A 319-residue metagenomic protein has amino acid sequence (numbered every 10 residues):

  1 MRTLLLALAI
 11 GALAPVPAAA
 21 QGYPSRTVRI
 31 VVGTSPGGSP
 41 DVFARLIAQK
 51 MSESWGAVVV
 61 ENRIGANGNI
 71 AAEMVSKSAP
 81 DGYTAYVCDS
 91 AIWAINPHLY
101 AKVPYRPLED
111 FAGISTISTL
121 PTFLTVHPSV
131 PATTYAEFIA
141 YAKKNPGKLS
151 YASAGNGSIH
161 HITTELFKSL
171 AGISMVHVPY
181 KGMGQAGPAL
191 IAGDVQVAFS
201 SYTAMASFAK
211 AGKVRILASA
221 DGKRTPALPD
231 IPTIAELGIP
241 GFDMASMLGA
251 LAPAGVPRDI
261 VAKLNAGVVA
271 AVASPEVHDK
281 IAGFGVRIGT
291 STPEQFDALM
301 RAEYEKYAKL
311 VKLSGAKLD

Functional and structural regions predicted by a protein language model:
T3-P15: Bacterial N-terminal signal peptides
A20-E109, K148, N156, G172-V197 (+3 more regions): N-terminal (or domain-start) structured segment
S25-T27, L170-A171, K210, E236 (+1 more regions): An extracytoplasmic/periplasmic, membrane-proximal ligand-sensing/linker region
P36-G37, S90-A91, T119, H127-A132 (+5 more regions): Short coil/turn segments
V42, L46, I70, M74 (+13 more regions): Extracytoplasmic/secreted proteins, especially bacterial periplasmic and envelope-associated proteins
M74-Y83, H98-Q185, I234, M247-K280: Hinge/capping helix and adjacent helix->loop/strand transition within the periplasmic-binding protein
V87-I92, S153, M183, S200-M205 (+3 more regions): Beta->alpha turn/N-cap motifs
A91-K102, H161, L166-L170, V197-I231: A ligand-binding cleft/hinge motif common to bilobed small-molecule-binding domains
